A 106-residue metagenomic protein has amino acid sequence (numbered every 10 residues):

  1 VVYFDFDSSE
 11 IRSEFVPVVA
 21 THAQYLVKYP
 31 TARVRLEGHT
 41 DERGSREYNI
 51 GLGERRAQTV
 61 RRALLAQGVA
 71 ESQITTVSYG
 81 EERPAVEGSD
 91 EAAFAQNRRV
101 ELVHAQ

Functional and structural regions predicted by a protein language model:
V1-V2, Y79: Secondary-structure boundary/capping motif
Y3-E37, Q58-A66, E71, L102-Q106: Periplasmic peptidoglycan-binding/anchoring modules of Gram-negative envelope and division proteins
E37-A105: Periplasmic OmpA-like peptidoglycan-binding domain that tethers envelope proteins to the cell wall
